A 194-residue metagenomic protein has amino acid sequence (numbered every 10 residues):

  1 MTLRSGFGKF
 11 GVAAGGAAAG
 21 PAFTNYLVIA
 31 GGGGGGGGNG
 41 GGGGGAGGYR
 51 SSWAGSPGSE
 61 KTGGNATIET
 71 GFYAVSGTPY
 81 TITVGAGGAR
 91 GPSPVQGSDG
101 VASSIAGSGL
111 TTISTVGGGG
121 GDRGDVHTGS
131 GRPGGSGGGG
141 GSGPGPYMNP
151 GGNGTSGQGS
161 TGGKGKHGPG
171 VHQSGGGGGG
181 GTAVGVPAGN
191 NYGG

Functional and structural regions predicted by a protein language model:
M1-G194: Glycine-biased low-complexity/repetitive sequence motifs
